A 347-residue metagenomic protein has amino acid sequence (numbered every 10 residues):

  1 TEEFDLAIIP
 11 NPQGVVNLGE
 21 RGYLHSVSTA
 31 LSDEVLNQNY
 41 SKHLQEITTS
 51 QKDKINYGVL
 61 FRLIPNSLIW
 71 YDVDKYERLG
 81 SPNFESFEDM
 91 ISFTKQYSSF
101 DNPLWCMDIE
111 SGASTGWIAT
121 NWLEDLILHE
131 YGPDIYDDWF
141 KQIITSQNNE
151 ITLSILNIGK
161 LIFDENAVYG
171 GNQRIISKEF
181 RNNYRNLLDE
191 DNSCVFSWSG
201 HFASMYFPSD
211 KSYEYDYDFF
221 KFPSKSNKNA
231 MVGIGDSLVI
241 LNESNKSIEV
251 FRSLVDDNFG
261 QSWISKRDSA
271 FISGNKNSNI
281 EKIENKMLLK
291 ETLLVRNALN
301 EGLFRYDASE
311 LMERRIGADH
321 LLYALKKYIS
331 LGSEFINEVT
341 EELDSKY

Functional and structural regions predicted by a protein language model:
T1-E3, R21, K75-Y76, S92-F100 (+3 more regions): Short helices/loops that flank or line small-molecule/ion binding pockets
T1-V16, E334-E338, E342-Y347: Conserved N-terminal structural module of periplasmic/extracytoplasmic solute-binding proteins
P10-S67: Hinge/lid segment of periplasmic solute-binding proteins
S28-N39, H129-S154, S209-D210, S224-A230: Short, solvent-exposed loop/beta-turn-alpha elements that line the ligand-binding surface or hinge of extracytoplasmic
N56-F61, I91-I144: Extracytoplasmic/periplasmic solute-binding protein
D137-S177: Glycine-centered hinge/linker elements that transmit conformational signals in sensory and ligand-binding systems
P208-S273: Extracytoplasmic/periplasmic substrate-recognition and gating elements
V232, I264-K266, A270-N277, E281-Y347: C-terminal capping/gating helix-and-loop segments adjacent to ligand/active sites or protein-protein/ligand interfaces
